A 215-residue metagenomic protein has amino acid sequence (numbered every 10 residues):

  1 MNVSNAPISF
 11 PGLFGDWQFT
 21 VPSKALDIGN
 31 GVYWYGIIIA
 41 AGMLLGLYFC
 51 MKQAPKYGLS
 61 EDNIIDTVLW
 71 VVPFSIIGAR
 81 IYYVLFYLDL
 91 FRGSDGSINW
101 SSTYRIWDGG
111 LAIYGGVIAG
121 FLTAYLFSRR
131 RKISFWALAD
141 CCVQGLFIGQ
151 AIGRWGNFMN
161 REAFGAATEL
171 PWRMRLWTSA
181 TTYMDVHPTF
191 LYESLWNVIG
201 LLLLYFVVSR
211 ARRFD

Functional and structural regions predicted by a protein language model:
M1-D215: A feature for loop-to-transmembrane-helix boundaries and adjacent hydrophobic helices in multi-pass integral membrane
